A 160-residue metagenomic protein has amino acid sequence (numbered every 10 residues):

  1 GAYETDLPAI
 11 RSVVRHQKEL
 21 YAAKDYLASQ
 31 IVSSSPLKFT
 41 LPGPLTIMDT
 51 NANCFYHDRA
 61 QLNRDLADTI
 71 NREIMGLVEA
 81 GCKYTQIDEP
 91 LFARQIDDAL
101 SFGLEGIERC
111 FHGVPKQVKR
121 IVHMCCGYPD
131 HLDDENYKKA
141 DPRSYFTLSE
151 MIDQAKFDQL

Functional and structural regions predicted by a protein language model:
G1-L160: Domain-level signal for soluble alpha/beta catalytic cores
